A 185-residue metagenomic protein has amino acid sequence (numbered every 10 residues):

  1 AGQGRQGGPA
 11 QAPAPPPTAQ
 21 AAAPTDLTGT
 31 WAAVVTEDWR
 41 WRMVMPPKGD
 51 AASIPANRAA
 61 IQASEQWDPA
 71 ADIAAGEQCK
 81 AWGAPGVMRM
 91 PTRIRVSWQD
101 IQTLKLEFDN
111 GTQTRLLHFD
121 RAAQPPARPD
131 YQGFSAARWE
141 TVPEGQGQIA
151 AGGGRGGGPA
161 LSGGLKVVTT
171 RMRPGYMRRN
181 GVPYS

Functional and structural regions predicted by a protein language model:
A1-S185: PEST-like low-complexity, intrinsically disordered acidic/proline/serine-rich tracts that flank trafficking/processing
